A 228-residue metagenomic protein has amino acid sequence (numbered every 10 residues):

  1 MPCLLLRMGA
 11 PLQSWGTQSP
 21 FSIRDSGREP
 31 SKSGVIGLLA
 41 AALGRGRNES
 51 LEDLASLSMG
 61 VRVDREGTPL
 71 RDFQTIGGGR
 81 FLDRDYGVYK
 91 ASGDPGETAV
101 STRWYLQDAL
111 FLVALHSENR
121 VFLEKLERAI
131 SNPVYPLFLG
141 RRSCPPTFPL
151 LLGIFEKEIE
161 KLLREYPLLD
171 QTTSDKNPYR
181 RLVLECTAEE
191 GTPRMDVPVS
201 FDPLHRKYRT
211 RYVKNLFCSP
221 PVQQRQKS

Functional and structural regions predicted by a protein language model:
M1-R7: Charged, low-complexity intrinsically disordered regulatory segments in eukaryotic signaling
P2, T17-R84: Glycine/small-residue-rich interface belts in oligomeric ring/scaffold proteins and their assembly partners
L4, M59, F111-V113: Hydrophobic residues positioned within well-ordered beta-strands of beta-sheet architectures
L6, G37-A42, K90-P95: A short linear-motif detector with a strong N-terminal bias
R7-F21: Hydrophobic, proline/glycine-rich low-complexity stretches
L12-S14, R45-G46, R120-F122: Primarily extracytoplasmic ectodomains and periplasmic/lumenal surface modules that are beta-strand-rich
D64-S228: Internal, well-folded beta-alpha domain core
